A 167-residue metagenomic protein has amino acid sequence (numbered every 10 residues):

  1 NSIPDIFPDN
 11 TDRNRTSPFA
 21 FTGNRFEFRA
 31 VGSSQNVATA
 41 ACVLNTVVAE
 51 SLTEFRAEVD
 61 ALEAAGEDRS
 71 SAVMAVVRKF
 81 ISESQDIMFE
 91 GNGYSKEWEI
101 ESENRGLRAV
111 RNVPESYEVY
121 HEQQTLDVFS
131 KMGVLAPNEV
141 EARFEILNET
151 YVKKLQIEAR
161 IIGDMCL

Functional and structural regions predicted by a protein language model:
N1-L167: Acidic, glycine-enriched catalytic cores built around paired aspartates
